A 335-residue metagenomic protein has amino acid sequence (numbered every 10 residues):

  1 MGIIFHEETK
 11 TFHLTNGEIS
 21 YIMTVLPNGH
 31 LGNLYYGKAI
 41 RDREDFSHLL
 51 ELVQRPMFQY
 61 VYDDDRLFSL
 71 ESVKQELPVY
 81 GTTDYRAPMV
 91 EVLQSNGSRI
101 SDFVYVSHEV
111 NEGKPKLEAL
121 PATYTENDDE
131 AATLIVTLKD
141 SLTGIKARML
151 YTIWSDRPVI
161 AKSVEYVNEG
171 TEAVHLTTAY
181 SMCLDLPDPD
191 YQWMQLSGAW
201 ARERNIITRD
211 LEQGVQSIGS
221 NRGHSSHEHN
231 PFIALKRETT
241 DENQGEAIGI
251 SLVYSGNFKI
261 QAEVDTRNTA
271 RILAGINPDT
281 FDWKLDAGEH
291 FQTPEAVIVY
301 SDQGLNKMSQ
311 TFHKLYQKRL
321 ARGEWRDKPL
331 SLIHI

Functional and structural regions predicted by a protein language model:
F5, K10-H13, L31-E263, D279-F281: Polysaccharide-binding surfaces and accessory modules of carbohydrate-active proteins
E8-K10, G17-Y21, P27: N-terminal-proximal low-complexity accessory segments that begin disordered and transition into the first
E18, V164, G288: Conserved, mostly hydrophobic/aromatic
S20-Y21, A147, F291: Short, isolated positions in well-ordered beta-strands
S98-Y105, W283-D302: Short Pro-Gly-centered flexible turn/kink motifs
N268-I276: Short, structured beta-strand/loop micro-motifs enriched in basic residues and often containing a Trp
V299-E324, K328-P329: Terminal connector regions
I333-I335: Conserved small/polar residues in nucleotide/adenosyl-binding loops
